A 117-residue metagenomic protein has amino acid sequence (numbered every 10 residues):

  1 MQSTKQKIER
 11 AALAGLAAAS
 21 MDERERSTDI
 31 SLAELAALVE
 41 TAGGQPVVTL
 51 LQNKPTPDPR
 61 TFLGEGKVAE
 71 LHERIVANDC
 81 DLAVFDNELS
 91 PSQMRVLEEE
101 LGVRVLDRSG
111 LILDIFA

Functional and structural regions predicted by a protein language model:
M1-D114: N-terminal accessory targeting/assembly segments
